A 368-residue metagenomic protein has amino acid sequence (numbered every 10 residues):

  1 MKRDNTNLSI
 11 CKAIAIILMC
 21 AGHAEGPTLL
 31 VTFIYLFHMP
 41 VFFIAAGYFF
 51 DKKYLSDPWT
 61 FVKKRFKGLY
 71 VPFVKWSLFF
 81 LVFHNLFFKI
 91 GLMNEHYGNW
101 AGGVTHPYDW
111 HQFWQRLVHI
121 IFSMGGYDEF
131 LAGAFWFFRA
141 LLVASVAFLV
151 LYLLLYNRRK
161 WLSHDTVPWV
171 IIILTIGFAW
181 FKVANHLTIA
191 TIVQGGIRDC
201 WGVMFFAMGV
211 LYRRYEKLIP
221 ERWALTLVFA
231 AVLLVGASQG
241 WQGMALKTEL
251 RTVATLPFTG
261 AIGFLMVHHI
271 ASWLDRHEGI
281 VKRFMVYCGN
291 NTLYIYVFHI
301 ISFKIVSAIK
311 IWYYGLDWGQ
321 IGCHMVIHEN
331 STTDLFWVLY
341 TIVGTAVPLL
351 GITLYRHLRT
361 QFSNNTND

Functional and structural regions predicted by a protein language model:
M1-D368: Alpha-helical transmembrane segments and their immediate juxtamembrane cytosolic regions
